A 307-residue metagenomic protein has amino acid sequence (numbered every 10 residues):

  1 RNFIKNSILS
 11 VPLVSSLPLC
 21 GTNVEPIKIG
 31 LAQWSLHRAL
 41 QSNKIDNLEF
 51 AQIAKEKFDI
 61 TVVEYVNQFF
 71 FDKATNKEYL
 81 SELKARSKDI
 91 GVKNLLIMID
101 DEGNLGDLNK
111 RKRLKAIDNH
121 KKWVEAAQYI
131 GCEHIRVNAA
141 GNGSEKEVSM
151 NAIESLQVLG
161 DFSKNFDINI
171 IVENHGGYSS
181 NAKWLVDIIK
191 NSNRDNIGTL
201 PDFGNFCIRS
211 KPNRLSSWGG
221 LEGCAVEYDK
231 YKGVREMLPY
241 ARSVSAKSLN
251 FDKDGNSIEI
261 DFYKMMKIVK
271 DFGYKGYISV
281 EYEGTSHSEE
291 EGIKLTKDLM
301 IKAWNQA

Functional and structural regions predicted by a protein language model:
R1-N2, L13-V24: N-terminal twin-arginine translocation
S7-S16, Q52, R86-P201, C207-I208 (+1 more regions): Active-site acidic/histidine proton-transfer and metal-coordination neighborhood in alpha/beta enzyme cores
V24-D46: Boundary/entry segment of secreted carbohydrate-active catalytic domains
I27-Q33, T61-Y65, N94-I99, I135-V137 (+4 more regions): Hydrophobic faces of well-ordered beta-strands that scaffold small-molecule active sites in alpha/beta enzyme cores
I45-E49, K77-E82, R113, I117-H120 (+4 more regions): Charged helix-capping and loop-helix junction motifs
D46-V66, G131: Catalytic domains of carbohydrate-active enzymes, especially glycoside hydrolases
V62-V63, E154-K267: Acidic/histidine-rich catalytic cores of soluble enzymes
E64-K84, A139-G143: Glycine-rich, proline-tolerant flexible connector loops at the mouths of alpha/beta enzymes
